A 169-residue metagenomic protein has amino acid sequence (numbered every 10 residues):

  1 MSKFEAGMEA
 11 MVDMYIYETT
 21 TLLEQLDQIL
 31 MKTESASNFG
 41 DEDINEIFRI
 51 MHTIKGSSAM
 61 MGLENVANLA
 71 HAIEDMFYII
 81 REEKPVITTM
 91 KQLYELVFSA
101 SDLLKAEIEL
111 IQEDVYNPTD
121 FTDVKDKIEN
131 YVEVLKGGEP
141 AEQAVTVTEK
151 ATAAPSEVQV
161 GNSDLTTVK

Functional and structural regions predicted by a protein language model:
M1-K169: Non-catalytic helical tethers at domain boundaries
